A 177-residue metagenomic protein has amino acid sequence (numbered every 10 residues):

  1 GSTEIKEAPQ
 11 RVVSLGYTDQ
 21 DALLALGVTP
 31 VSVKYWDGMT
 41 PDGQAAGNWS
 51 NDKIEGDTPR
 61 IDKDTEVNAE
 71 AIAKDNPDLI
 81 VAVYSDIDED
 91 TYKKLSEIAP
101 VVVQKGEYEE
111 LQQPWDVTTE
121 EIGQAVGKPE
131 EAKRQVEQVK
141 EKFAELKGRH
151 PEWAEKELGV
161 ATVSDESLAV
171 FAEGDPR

Functional and structural regions predicted by a protein language model:
G1-T18, E130-G159: Bacterial Sec-exported substrate-binding components of ABC uptake systems
Q10-S14, K63-E66, D86-E89, E109-D116 (+2 more regions): Soluble non-cytosolic domains of exported or imported proteins
R11-P30, Q112-T118, F143, G159-T162: N-terminal hydrophobic signal/anchor transmembrane helix of membrane proteins
D19-A71: A short, structured surface patch at a secondary-structure boundary
V33-Y35, V81-Y84, V103-E110, A161-V163 (+1 more regions): Short beta-strand->loop
A69-I72, N76-A82, P100: Proline-aspartate-enriched helix->loop->beta-strand connector
Y92-P129: Charged, glycine-enriched surface loops/patches that mediate electrostatic binding to polyanionic ligands
V170-R177: Alpha-helical, coiled-coil/dimerization segments enriched in small aliphatic residues
